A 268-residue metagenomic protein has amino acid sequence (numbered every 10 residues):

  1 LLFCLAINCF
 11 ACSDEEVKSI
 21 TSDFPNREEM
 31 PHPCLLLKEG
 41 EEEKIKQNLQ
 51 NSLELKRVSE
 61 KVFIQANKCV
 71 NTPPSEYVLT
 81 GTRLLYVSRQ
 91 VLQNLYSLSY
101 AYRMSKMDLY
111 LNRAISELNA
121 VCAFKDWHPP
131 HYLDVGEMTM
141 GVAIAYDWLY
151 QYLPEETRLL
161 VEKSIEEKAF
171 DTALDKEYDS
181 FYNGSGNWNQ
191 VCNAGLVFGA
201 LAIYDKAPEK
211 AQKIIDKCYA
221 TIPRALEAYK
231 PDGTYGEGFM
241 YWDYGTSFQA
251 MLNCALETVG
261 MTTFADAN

Functional and structural regions predicted by a protein language model:
L1-N8: Bacterial N-terminal signal peptides
C4, E29-P31, Y229: A generic, residue-level signal for flexible/boundary positions that often mark functional hotspots
C9-R27: Bacterial Sec-dependent N-terminal signal peptides
T21-E28, P33-L36, E41: Terminal, non-catalytic domain-edge segments
C34, G40-Q50, L55-N268: Aromatic-lined, polymer-binding surfaces characteristic of secreted/periplasmic polysaccharide-degrading enzymes
